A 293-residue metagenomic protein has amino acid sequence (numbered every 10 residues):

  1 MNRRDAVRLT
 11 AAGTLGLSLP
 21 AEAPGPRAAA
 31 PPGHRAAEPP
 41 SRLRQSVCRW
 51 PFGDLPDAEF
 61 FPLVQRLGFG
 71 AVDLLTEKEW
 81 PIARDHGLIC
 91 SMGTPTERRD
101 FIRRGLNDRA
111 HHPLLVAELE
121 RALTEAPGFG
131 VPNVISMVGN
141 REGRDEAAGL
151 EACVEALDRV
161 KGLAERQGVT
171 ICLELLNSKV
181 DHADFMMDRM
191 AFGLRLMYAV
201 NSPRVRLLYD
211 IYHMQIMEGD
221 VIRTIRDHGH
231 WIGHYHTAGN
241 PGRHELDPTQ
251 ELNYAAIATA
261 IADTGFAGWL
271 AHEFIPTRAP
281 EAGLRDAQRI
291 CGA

Functional and structural regions predicted by a protein language model:
N2-R44, R49-Q65, G130-P132, M187-Y209 (+1 more regions): Histidine-acidic metal/acid-base catalytic patches
T10-L19, A37-P39, G105-R206, I216: Active-site acidic/histidine proton-transfer and metal-coordination neighborhood in alpha/beta enzyme cores
P51-G53, T76-K78, T96-R98, N140-E142 (+4 more regions): Active-site-proximal loop/turn and secondary-structure-junction residues that shape catalytic pockets, frequently
F60-E79: Catalytic domains of carbohydrate-active enzymes, especially glycoside hydrolases
W80-T94, V169: Short acidic, glycine/proline-enriched helix-loop-strand junctions
L88-P113: Mid-chain, structured segments of secreted extracytoplasmic proteins
